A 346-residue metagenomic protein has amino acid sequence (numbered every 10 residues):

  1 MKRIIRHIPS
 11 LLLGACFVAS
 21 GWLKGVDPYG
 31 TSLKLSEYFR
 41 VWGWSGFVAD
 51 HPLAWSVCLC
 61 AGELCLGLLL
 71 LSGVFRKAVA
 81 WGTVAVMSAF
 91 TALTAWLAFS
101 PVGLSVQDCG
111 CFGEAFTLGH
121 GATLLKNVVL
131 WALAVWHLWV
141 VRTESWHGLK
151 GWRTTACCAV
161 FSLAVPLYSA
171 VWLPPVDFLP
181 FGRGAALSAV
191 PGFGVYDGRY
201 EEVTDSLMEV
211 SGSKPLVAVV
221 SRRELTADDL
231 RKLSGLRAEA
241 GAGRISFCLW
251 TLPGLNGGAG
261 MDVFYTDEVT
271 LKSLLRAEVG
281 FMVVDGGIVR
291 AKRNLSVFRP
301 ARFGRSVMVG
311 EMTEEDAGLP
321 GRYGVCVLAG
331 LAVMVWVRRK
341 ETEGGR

Functional and structural regions predicted by a protein language model:
R3-G25, P52-W96: Functionalized membrane-embedded alpha-helices
S88-T143: Membrane-embedded alpha-helical segments of integral membrane proteins
H147-V176: Internal/C-terminal transmembrane anchor helices
S206-T226: Short active-site neighborhood of thiol/selenol oxidoreductases, capturing the structured segment around
F247-W250, G258-G280: Short, internal strand/loop/helix patches that form the active-site neighborhood or redox-interaction surface
E278-R293: A short, hydrophobic beta-strand/beta-hairpin element that forms part of a small beta-sheet core
N294-R322: Short, aromatic-rich amphipathic segments at membrane interfaces that lie adjacent to a transmembrane helix or signal
E315-E341: Selective detector of the "anchor" transmembrane alpha-helix that sits immediately C-terminal
